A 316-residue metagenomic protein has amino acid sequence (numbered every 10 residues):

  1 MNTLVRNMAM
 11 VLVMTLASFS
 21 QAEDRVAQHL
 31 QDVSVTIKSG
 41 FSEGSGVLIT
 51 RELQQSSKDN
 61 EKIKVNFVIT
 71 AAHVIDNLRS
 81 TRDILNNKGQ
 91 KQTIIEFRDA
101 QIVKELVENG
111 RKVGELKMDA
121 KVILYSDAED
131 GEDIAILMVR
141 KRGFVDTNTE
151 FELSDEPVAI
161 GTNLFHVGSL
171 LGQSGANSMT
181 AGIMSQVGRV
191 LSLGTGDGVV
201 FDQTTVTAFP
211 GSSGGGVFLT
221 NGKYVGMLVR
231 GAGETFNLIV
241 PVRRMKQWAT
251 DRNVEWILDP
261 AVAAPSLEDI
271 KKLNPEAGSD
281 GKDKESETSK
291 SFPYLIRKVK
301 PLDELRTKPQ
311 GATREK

Functional and structural regions predicted by a protein language model:
M1-A9: Bacterial N-terminal signal peptides that target proteins for export
L12-S20: Hydrophobic h-region of N-terminal signal peptides that target proteins for export in Gram-negative bacteria
A22-E23, S34-V68, M179, G214: A conserved glycine-rich beta-strand in the N-terminal activation segment of trypsin-fold
E23-R25, R79-L106, L170-G172, Y224-K316: C-terminal cap/linker of serine protease catalytic domains
H29-G44, R140-E150, A176-I257: Active-site region of chymotrypsin-like
R51, S56-D127: Catalytic-histidine neighborhood of serine endopeptidases, predominantly the chymotrypsin-like S1/PA family
Q55-N60, E129-L137, V190-Q203: Short, solvent-exposed secondary-structure boundary/capping segments
I94-V190, L219-N221, V229, I239-P241: Serine endopeptidase catalytic core focused on the charge-relay Asp
